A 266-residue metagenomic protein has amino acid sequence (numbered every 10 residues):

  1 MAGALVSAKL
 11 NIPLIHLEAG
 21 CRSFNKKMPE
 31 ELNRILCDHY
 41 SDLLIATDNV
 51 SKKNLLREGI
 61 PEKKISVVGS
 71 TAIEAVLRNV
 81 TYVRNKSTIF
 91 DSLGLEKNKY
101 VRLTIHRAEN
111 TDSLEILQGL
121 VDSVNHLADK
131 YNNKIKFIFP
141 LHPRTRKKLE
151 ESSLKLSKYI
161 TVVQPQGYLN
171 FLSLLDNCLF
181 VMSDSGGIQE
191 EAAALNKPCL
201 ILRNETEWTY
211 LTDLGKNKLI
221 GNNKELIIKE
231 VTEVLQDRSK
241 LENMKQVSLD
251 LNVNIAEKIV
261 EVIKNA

Functional and structural regions predicted by a protein language model:
M1, L17, L44, L174-L211: A donor-sugar binding/catalytic signature common to diverse glycosyltransferases and related nucleotide-sugar
M1-P61: Active-site and donor-binding regions of nucleotide-sugar-utilizing enzymes
L14, L44, I65, V101 (+3 more regions): Hydrophobic/aromatic residues located in beta-strands of well-ordered beta-sheets within soluble catalytic
L17-G20, G69, L202-N204, G221-N222: Short beta->alpha connector loops at strand-helix junctions that form conserved, small/polar/Pro-enriched
C37-I116, I220, K240: A nucleotide-sugar donor-handling region in carbohydrate enzymes
V50, K218-A266: Leloir-type glycosyltransferase catalytic cores
R84-N177: Donor-nucleotide binding loops and adjacent catalytic segments primarily of GT-B fold Leloir glycosyltransferases
T212-N217: Acidic, glycine-centered active-site loop in nucleotide-sugar glycosyltransferases
